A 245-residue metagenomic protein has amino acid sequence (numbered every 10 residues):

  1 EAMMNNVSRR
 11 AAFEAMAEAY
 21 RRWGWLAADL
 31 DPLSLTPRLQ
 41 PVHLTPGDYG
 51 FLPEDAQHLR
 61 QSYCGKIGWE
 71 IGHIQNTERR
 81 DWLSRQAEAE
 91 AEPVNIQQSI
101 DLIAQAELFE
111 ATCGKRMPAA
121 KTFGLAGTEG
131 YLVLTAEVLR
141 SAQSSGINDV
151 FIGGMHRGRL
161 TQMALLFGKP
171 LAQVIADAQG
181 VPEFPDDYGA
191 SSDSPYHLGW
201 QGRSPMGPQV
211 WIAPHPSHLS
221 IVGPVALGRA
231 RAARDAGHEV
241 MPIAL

Functional and structural regions predicted by a protein language model:
E1-G130, I147, V181-F184: Extended, charge-enriched "interface" segments that sit outside catalytic cores
V7-A11, L125, E129-A136, H215-A226 (+1 more regions): Conserved structured core elements
M16-Y20, H58, S62-G65, Q86 (+7 more regions): Generic, well-ordered alpha-helical scaffold segments in large soluble proteins
F109-T112, M117-E137, S192-W200, Q209 (+1 more regions): A broadly tuned "polar low-complexity/structure-edge" signature
T112-Q173, L245: Active-site pocket-lining segments that scaffold enzyme catalytic pockets across diverse folds
N148-L245: Cofactor-binding active-site loop characterized by glycine-rich and histidine/acidic residues
